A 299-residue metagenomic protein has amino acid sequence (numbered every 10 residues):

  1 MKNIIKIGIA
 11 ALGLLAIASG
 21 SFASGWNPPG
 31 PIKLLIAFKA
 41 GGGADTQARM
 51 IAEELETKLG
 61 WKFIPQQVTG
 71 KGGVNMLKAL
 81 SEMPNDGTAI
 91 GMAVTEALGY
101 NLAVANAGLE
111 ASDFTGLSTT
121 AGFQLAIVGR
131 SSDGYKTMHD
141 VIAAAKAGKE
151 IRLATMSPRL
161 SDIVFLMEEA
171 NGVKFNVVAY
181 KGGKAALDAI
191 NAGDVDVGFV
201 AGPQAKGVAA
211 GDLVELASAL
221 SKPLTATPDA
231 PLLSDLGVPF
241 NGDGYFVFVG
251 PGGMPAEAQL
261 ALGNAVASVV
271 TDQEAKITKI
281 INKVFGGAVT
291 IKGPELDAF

Functional and structural regions predicted by a protein language model:
M1-P29: Short, low-complexity disordered leader/linker segments with a strong preference for bacterial N-terminal type II
W26, K33-R49, T69-K71, L153-P158: Extracytoplasmic "Venus flytrap"
W26-I32, L55-K58, A79-T88, L102-A185 (+2 more regions): Hinge/capping helix and adjacent helix->loop/strand transition within the periplasmic-binding protein
F38, F63-K71, G116, L153-T155 (+3 more regions): Short beta-strand-to-loop elements that line the ligand-binding cleft of bilobed periplasmic-binding protein-like
W61, M83-A93, K149-I151, V173 (+2 more regions): Alpha-to-beta junction loops
V68-M76, R159, V178-A192, A201-P203 (+1 more regions): Short helix-initiation/N-cap motifs at beta->coil->alpha
T95-N106, S161-A170, D196-P228: A ligand-binding cleft/hinge motif common to bilobed small-molecule-binding domains
K292-F299: Extracellular/periplasmic bilobal clamshell ligand-binding domains
